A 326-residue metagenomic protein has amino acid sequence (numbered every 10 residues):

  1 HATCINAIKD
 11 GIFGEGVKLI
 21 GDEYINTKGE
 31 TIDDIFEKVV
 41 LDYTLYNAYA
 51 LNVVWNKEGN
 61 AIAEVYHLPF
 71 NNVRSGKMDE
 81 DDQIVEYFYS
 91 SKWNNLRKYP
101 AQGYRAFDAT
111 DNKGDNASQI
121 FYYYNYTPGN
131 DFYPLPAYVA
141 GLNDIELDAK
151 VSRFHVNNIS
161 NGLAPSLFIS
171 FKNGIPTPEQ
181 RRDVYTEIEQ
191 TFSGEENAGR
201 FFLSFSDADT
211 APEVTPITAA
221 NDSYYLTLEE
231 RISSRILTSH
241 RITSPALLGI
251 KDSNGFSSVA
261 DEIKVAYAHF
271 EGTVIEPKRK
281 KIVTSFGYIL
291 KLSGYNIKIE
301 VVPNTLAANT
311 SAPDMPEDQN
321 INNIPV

Functional and structural regions predicted by a protein language model:
N6, D10-S206, D314-V326: Structured, contiguous alpha/beta core segments that scaffold functional sites
N125-I289, N296-V301: A contiguous, surface-oriented mixed alpha/beta subdomain in the mid-to-C-terminal portion of proteins that forms
G294, K298-V326: C-terminal amphipathic "assembly/sorting" segment characterized by alternating charged and hydrophobic residues
